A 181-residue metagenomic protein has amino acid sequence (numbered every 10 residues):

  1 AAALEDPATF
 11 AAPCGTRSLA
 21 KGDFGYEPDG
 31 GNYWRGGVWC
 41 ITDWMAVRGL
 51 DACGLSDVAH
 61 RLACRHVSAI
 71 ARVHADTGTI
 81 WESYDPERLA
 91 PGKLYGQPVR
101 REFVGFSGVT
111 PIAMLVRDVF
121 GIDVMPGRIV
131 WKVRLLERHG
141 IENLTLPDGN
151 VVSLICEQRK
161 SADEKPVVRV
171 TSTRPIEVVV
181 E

Functional and structural regions predicted by a protein language model:
A1-P7, G54-I70, K132-R134: Extended, well-ordered alpha-helical scaffold segments
A1-V38, A71-Q97, M114-F120, L146-V151 (+2 more regions): Extended glycan-interaction surfaces of carbohydrate-active proteins
A20-D23, C64-V67, S83-E87, V130-E137: A glycine-rich phosphate-binding loop feature that marks nucleotide/adenosyl-phosphate handling sites
G31, W44-R48, G96-R100: Glycine- and acidic
G36-A52, G105-R117: Well-ordered alpha-helical segments within folded domains of soluble proteins
D51-L55, V67, A71, V116 (+2 more regions): Hydrophobic/aromatic-lined pockets within catalytic cores
D51-R61, V124-E181: Beta-rich accessory regions
P98-I141: Catalytic cores of secreted or luminal carbohydrate-active enzymes
